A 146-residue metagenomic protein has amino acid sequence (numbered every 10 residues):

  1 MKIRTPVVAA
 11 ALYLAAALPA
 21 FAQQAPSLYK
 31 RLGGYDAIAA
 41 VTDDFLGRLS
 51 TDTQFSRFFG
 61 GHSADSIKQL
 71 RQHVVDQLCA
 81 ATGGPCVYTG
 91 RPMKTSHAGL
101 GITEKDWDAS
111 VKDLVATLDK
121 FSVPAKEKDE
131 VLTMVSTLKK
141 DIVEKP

Functional and structural regions predicted by a protein language model:
M1-A10: Bacterial N-terminal signal peptides that target proteins for export
I3, P19-A22: Low-complexity, Gly/Pro
A9-P19: Bacterial N-terminal signal peptides
A22-P146: Core of compact, soluble alpha-helical bundle domains
